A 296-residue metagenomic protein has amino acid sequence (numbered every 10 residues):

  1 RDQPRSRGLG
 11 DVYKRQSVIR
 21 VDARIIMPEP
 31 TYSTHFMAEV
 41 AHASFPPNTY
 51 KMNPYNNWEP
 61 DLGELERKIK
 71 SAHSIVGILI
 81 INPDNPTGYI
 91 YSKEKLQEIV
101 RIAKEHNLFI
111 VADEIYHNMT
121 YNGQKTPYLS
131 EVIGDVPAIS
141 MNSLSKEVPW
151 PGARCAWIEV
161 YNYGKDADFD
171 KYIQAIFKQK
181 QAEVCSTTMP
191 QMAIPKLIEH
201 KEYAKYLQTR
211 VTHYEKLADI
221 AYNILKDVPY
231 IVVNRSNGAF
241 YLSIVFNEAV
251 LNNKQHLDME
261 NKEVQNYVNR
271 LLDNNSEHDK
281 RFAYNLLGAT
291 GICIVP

Functional and structural regions predicted by a protein language model:
D2-Y13: Single conserved hydrophobic/aromatic residue that forms the stacking wall/gate of nucleotide- or nucleobase-binding
Q16-E39: Conserved PLP-anchoring active-site segment centered on the Schiff-base-forming lysine
M27, T49, I110-A112, I294-P296: Hydrophobic residues in well-ordered beta-strands that form the structural core
M52-T126: Active-site phosphate-binding strand-loop segment of PLP-dependent enzymes
E105-H106, V136, T290: Helix C-cap/helix->beta junction micro-motif
E131-E215, D219-V228, V232: Conserved core segment of the aminotransferase class I/II
P195, V211-Y222, V232-A249, Q255-R270: Conserved glycine-rich beta-strand-loop-beta hairpin in the small C-terminal domain of fold type I
S243-N253, V268-S276, A283, A289-P296: Conserved PLP-binding active-site segment of the aspartate aminotransferase-like
